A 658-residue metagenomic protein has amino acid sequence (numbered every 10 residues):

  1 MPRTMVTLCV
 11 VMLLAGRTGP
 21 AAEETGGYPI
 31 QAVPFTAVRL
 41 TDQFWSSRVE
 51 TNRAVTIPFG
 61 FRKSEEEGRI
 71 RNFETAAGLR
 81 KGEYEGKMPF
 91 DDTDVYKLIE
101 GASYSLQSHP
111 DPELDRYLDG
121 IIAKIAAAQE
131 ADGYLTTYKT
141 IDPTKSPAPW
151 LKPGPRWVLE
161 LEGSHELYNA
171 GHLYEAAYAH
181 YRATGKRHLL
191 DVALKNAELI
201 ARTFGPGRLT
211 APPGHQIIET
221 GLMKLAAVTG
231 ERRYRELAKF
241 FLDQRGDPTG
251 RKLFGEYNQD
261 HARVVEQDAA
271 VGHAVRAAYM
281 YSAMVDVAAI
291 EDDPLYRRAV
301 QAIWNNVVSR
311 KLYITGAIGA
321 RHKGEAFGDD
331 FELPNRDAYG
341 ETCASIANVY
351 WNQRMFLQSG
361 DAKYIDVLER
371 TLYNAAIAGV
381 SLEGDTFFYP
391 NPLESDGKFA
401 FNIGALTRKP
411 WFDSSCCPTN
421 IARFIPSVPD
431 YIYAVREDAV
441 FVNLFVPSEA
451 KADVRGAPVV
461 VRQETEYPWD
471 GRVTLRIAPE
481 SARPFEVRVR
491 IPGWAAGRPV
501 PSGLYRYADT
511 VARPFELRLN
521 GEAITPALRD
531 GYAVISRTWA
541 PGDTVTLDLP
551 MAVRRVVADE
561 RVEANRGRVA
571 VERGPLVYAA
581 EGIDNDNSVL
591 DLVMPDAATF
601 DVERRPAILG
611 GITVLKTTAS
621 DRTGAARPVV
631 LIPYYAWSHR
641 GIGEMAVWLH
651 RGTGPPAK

Functional and structural regions predicted by a protein language model:
M1-T4: Positively charged n-region of N-terminal signal peptides that target proteins for export
V6-A15: Bacterial N-terminal signal peptides
R17-A21: Sec/Tat signal peptide C-region and signal peptidase I cleavage site
E23-P112, R116, P147-A183, Q216-R233 (+5 more regions): Aromatic (Trp/Tyr) and acidic
I70-N72, T144-K152, R187-R202, F254-H261: Short, charged, amphipathic alpha-helices and their helix-cap/turn boundaries
Q129: Extended, charge-enriched "interface" segments that sit outside catalytic cores
F254-Y257, K311-D330: Flexible glycine/proline-rich, aromatic-decorated loop/lid segments
V300, D366-N374, G379-A478, A496-L519 (+3 more regions): C-terminal beta-rich recognition modules with glycine/proline-rich loops and embedded aromatic residues
